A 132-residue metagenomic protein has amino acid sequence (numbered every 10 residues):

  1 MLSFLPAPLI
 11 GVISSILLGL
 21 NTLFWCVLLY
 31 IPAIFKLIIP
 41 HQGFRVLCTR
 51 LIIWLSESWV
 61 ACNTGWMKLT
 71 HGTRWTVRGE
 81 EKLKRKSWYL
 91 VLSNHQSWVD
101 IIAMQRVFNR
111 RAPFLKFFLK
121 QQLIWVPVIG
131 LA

Functional and structural regions predicted by a protein language model:
M1-R74, L131: A transmembrane-helix-recognition feature enriched in membrane-embedded lipid enzymes and envelope glyco-/phospholipid
I38-W59, L69-T70, R85-A132: Catalytic core of membrane glycerolipid acyltransferases/transacylases, capturing the structured, soluble-facing
E80-K84: A short beta-turn/loop motif at secondary-structure boundaries
